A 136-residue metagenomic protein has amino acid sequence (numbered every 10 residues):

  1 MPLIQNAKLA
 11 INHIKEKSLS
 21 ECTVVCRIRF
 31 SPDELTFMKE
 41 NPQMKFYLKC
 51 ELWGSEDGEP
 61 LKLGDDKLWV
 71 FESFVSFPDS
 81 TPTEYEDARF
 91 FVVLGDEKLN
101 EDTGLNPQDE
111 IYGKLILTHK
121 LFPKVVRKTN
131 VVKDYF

Functional and structural regions predicted by a protein language model:
M1-D33, Y135: Short, compositionally biased P/S/T/A/G/V-rich stretches that sit at domain boundaries
N6-A10, K67-S80, G95, H119-F136: Short beta-strand elements
H13-E21, M38-E40, D102-G104: Short, solvent-exposed beta-strand/turn "edge" segments of beta-rich domains on protein surfaces
S18-V24, P42-F46, T83-A88, P107-I111: Residues at beta-strand starts and edge strands
R27-N41, K98-E101: Short amphipathic, basic-aromatic surface patches that mediate peripheral association with negatively charged
T36-S73, G113-L117: Extended low-complexity, serine/threonine- and proline-enriched intrinsically disordered segments
F46-L52, L94-K128: Internal, hydrophobic beta-strand segments that form the core of beta-sheet-rich folds
F77-L99: Aromatic sugar-binding surface patches on proteins that engage polysaccharides or sugar-phosphate polymers
